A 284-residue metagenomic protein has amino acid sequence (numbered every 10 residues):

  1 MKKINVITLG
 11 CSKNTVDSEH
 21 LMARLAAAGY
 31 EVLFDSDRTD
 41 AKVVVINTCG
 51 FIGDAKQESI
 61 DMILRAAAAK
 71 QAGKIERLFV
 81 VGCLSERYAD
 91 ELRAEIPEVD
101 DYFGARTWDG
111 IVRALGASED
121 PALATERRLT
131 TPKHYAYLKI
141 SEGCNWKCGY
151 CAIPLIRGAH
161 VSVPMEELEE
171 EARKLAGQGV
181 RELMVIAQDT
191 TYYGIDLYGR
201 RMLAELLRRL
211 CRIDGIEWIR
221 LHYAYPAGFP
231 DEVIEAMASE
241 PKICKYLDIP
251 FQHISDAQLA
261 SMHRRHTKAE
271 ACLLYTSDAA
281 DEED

Functional and structural regions predicted by a protein language model:
M1-Y193, E232, I243, L247 (+1 more regions): Proteins enriched for Cys/Gly/acidic motifs involved in redox and nucleic-acid/cofactor modification
G50, R157-G158, L197-R200, A260-H266: Short glycine-enriched, charge-decorated loop/helix-capping segments at active-site entrances that position
I60-I63, G199-E205, T267: Charged helix-capping and loop-helix junction motifs
D189-Y193, E217, P226-F229, K242-K268: Conserved radical SAM core fold
L197-G199, P230-E240: Distinct, well-ordered alpha-helical segments
Y275-A280: Conserved small/polar residues in nucleotide/adenosyl-binding loops
